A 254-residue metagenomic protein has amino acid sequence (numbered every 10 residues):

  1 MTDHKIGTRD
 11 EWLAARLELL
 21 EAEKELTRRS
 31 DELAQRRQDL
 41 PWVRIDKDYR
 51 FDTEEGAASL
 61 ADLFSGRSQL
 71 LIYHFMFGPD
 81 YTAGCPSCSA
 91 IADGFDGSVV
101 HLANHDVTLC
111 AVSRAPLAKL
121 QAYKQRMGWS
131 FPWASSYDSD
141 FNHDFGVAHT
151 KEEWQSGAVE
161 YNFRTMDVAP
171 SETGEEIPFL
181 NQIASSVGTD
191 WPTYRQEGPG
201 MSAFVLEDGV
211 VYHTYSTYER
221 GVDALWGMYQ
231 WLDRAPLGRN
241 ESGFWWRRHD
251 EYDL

Functional and structural regions predicted by a protein language model:
M1-H105, A122-G128, P132, D138-L254: Non-globular targeting/processing and membrane-anchoring segments
A103-L120: Catalytic nucleophile loop
